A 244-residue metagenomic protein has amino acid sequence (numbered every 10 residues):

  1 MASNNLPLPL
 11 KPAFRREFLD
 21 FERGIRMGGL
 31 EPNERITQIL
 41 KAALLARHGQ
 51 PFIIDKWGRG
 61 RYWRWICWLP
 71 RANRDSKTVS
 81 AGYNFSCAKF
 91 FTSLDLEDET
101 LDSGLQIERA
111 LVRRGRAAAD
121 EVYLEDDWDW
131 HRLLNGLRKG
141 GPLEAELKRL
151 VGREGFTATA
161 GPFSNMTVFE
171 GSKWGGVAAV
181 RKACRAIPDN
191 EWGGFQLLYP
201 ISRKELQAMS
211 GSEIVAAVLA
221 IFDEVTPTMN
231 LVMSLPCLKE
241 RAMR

Functional and structural regions predicted by a protein language model:
M1-H48, G155-R244: Long, solvent-exposed, polar/charged low-complexity segments
R23-M27, E97-K173: Compact, glycine/acidic-enriched structural inserts
L45-L94: Amphipathic, interaction-prone secondary-structure segments
W57, W63-W68, W128-W130, W174 (+1 more regions): A residue-identity detector for tryptophan
R74-K77, V112-A117, L206-Q207: Short, surface-exposed beta-strand/loop "edge" segments at domain boundaries and coil↔beta transitions
G82-N84, S93-D98, A186-E191: Short glycine/proline-enriched loop/turn "hinge" motifs that connect secondary-structure elements and lie
S93, G104-Q106, P200: Residue-level recognition of well-ordered beta-strand positions that form the cores of beta-sheet-rich folds across
